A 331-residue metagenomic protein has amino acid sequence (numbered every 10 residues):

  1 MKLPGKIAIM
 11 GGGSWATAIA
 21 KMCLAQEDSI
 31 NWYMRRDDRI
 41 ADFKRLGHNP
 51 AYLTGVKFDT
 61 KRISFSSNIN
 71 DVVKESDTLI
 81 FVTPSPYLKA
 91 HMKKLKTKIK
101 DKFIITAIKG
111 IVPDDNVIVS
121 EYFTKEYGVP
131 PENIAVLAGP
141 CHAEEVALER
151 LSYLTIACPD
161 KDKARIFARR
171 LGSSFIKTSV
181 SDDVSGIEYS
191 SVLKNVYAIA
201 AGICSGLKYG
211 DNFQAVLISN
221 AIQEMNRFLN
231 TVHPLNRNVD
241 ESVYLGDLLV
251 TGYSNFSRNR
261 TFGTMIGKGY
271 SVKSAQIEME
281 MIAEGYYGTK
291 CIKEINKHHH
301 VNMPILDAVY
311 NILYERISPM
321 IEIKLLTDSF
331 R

Functional and structural regions predicted by a protein language model:
M1-V56, I63-S67: NAD(P)+-binding Rossmann beta1-loop-alpha1 motif at the extreme N-terminus of oxidoreductases
V56-F65, V129-N133, S174-I176, V301: A short helix-to-beta-strand connector/capping loop
S66-K74, T78-L151, F167-R169: Rossmann-like NAD(P)(H) cofactor-binding subdomain of soluble oxidoreductases
Y87, K98, E126-N133, L151-N238: Internal alpha-helical scaffold of NAD(P)-dependent oxidoreductase catalytic cores
K194, A201-S205, N230-R331: NAD(P)-dependent Rossmann-like dehydrogenase/reductase catalytic/cofactor-binding core
